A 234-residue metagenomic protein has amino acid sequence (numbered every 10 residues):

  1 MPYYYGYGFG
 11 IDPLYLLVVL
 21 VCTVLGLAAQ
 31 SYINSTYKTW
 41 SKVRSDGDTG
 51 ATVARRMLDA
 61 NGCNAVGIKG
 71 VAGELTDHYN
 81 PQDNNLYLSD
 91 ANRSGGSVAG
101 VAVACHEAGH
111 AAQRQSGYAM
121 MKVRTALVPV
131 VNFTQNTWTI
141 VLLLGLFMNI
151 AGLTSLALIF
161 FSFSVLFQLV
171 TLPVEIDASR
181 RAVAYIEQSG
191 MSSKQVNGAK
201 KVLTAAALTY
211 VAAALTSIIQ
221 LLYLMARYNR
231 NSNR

Functional and structural regions predicted by a protein language model:
P2-F9, P13, Q30-V131, L166-I219 (+1 more regions): Polar-ligand-bearing catalytic/cofactor-coordination segments of membrane-embedded or membrane-tethered inner-membrane
G8-L25: Hydrophobic alpha-helical transmembrane segments
T23-A28, R114, L153-S155: Short hydrophobic/aromatic-rich motifs at helix boundaries and adjacent loops
V130-S179: Hydrophobic transmembrane alpha-helical segments that form the core helix bundle of multi-pass membrane enzymes
